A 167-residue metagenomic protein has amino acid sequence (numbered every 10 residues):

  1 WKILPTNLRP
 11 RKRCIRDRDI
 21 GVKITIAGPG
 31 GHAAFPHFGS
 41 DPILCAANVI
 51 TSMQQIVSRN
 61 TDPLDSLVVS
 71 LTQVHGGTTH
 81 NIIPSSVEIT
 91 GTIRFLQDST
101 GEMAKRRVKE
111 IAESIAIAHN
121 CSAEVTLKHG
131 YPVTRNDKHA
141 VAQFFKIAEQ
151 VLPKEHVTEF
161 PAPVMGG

Functional and structural regions predicted by a protein language model:
W1-I3, N7-I15: Short, small-residue-biased leader/transition segments that mark boundaries at the very start of proteins
L4, G39, G101: Flexible, glycine- and charge-enriched loops at secondary-structure boundaries
L4, H32, P36, G91 (+1 more regions): Short, flexible active-site loop motifs that bind/organize anionic cofactors or intermediates
P5-T6, A34, P161-V164: Residue-level "hotspot" positions that anchor or transmit function at local structural transition points
K12-Q55: Fold-level recognition of mixed alpha/beta catalytic cores in primary-metabolism enzymes, strongest
L44-G167: Metal-dependent amide/peptide-bond hydrolase catalytic core, centered on the "pita-bread" metallohydrolase fold
